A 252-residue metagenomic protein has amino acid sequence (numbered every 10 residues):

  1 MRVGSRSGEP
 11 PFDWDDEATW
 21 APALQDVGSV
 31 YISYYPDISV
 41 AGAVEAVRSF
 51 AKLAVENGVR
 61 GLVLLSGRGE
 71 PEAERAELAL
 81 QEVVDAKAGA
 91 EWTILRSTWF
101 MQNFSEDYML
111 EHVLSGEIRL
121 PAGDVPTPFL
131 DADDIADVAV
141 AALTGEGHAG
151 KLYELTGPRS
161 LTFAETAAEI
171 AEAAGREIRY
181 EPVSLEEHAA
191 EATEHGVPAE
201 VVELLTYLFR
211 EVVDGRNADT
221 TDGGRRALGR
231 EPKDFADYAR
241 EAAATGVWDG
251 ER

Functional and structural regions predicted by a protein language model:
V3-R6, F12-A18, Q25-V27, D37-E45 (+6 more regions): Oxidoreductase cofactor-interface core, primarily capturing Rossmann-like NAD(P)-dependent enzymes
S7-G8, A227: A short, acidic, flexible beta-alpha connecting loop/helix-capping segment that sits on the rim of active
S33: Conserved glycine-rich "GG(E/T)P / GGGxP" loop and the immediately following alpha-helix in the radical SAM core
E186-R252: A hydrophobic C-terminal alpha-helical subdomain
